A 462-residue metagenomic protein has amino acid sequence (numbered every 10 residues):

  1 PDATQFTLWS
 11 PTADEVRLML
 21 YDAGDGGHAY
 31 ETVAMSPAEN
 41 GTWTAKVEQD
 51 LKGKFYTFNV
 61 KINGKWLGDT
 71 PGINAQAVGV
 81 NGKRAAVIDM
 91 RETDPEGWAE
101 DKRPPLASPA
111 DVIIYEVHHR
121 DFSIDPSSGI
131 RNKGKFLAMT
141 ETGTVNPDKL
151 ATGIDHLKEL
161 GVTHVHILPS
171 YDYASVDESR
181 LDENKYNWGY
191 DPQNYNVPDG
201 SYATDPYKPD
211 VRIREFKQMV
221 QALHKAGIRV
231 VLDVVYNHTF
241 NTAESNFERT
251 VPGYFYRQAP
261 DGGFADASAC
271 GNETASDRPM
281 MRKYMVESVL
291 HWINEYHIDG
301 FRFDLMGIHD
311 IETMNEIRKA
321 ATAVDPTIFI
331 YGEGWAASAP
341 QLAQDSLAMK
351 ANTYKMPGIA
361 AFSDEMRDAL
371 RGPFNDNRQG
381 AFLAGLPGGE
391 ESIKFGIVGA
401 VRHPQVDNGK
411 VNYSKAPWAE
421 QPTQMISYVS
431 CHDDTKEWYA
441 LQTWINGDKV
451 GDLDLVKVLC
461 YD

Functional and structural regions predicted by a protein language model:
P1, P37-E141: The feature marks proteins involved in alpha-glucan
D2-F6: Structural beta-strand segments of beta-rich domains
W9-E15, L51: Short proline/glycine-enriched turn/loop motifs at strand-loop junctions of beta-rich domains
R17-M19, N59: Beta-strand signatures of extracellular beta-sandwich domains
Y21-H28, N63: Change "in extracellular beta-sheet-rich domains … of secreted and cell-surface proteins" to "in beta-sheet-rich domains
L51, L106-D111, K158-E159, K225 (+2 more regions): Extracellular/periplasmic catalytic domains that process cell-envelope and extracellular macromolecules
A85-I88, R318-D462: Conserved alpha/beta catalytic core and glycan-binding cleft of carbohydrate-active enzymes
H118-Y296, H309, T313-D325, F329 (+1 more regions): Substrate-binding/active-site clefts of carbohydrate-active enzymes
